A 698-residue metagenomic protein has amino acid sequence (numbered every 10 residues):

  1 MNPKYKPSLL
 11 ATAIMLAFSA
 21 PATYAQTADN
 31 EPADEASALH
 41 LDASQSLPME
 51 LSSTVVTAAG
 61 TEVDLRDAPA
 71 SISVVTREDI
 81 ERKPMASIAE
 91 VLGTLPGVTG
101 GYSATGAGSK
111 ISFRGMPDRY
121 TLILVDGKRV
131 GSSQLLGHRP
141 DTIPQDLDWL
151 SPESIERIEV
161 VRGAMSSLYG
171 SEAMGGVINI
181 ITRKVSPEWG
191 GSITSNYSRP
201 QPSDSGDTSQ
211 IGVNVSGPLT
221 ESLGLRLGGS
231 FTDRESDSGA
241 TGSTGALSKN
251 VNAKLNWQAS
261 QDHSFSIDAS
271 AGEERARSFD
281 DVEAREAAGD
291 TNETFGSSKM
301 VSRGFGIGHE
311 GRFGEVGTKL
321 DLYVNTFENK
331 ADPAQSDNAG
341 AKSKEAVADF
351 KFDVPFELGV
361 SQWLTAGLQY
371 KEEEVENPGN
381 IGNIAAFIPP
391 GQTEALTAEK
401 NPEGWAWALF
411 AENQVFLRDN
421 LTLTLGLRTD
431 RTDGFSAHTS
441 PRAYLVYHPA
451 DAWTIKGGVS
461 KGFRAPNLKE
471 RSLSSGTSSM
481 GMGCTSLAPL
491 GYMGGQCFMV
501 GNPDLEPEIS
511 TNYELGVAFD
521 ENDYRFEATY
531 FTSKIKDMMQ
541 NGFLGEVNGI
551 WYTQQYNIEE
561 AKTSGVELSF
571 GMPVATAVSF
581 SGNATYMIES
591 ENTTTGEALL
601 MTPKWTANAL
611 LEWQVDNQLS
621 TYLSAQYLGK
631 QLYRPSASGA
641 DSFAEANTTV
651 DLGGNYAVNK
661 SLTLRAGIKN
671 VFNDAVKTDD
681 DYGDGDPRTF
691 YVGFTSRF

Functional and structural regions predicted by a protein language model:
M1-K83, E90-L95, S216-G217, Q261 (+1 more regions): N-terminal Sec signal peptide and the immediately downstream disordered periplasmic leader that contains the TonB box
T57, D64, A89, G93-S132: Extracytoplasmic beta-strand/coil segments of soluble accessory domains associated with Gram-negative outer-membrane
S112-R162: Periplasmic plug
S133, K536, Y627-S636, A644 (+1 more regions): C-terminal beta-signal and adjacent terminal beta-strands/loops of Gram-negative outer-membrane beta-barrel proteins
P140, S186-W189, T194-P202, G206-S298 (+1 more regions): Periplasmic-side early beta-strands and strand-to-turn transitions of outer-membrane beta-barrels
L147-T194: A beta-strand signature from Gram-negative outer-membrane beta-barrel systems, especially the internal plug domain
T194, F416-N420, Y530-I535, E546-P635 (+4 more regions): Gram-negative outer-membrane beta-barrel transporters
S195, K319-A331, E376, H448 (+5 more regions): Membrane-embedded beta-barrel scaffold of Gram-negative outer-membrane proteins
